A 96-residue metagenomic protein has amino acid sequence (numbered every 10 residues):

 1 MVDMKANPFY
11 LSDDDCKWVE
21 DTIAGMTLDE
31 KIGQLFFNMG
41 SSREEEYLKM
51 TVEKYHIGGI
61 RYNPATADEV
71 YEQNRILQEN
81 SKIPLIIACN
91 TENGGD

Functional and structural regions predicted by a protein language model:
M1-D96: N-terminal beta-rich core of secreted/periplasmic extracellular enzymes
